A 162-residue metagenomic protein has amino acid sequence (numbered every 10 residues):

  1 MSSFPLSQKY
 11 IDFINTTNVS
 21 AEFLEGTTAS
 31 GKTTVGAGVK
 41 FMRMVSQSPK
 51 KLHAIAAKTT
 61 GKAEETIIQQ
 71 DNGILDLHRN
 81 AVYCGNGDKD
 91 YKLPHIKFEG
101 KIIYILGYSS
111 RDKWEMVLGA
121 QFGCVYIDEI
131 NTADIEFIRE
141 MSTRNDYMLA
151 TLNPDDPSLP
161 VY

Functional and structural regions predicted by a protein language model:
M1-Y162: Phosphate/NTP-binding elements of NTP-utilizing enzymes
